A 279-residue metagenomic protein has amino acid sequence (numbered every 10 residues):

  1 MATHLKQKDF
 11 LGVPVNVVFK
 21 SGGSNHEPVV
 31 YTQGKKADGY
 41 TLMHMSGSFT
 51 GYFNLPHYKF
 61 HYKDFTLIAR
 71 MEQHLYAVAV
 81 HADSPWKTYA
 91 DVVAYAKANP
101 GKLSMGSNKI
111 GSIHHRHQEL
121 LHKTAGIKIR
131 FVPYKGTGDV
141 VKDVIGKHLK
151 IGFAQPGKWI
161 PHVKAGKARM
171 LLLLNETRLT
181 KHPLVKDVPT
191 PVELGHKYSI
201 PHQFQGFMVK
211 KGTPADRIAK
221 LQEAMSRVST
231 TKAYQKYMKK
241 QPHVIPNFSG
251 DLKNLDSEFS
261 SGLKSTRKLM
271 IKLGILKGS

Functional and structural regions predicted by a protein language model:
M1-D64, K102, K123-F153, K158 (+4 more regions): N-terminal (or domain-start) structured segment
L5-K8, Y31-T41, F53-D139, P191-E193 (+1 more regions): Hinge/capping helix and adjacent helix->loop/strand transition within the periplasmic-binding protein
G23-H26, G111-S112, R116, G138 (+2 more regions): An alpha-helix initiation/capping motif
G47, A82, P156-G157, L174-N175 (+1 more regions): Short secondary-structure boundary segments
K63-M71, K128-V132, I160-I200: Short beta-strand->loop
G111, L179, P246: Short, small-residue-enriched loops and turns at beta-alpha junctions that line or gate enzyme active sites
I129, A215-S279: An extracytoplasmic/periplasmic, membrane-proximal ligand-sensing/linker region
